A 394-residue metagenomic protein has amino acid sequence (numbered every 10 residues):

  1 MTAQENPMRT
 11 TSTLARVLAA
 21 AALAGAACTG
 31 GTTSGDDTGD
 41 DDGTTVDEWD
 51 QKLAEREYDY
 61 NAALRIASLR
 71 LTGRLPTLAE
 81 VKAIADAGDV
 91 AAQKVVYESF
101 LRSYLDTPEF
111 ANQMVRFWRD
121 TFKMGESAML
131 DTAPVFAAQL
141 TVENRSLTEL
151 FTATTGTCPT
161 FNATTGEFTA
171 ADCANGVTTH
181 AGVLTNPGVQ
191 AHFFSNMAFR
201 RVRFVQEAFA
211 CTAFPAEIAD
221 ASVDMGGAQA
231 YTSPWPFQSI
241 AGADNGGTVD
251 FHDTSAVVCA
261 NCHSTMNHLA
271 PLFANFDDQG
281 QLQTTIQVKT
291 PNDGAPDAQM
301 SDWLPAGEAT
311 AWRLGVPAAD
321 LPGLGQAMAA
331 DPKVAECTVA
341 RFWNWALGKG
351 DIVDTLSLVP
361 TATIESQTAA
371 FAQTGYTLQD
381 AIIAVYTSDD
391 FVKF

Functional and structural regions predicted by a protein language model:
M1, N6, G25-A54: Ser/Thr-rich, Pro/Gly/Ala-heavy low-complexity intrinsically disordered linkers and tails of secreted extracellular
A3-L18: Bacterial N-terminal signal peptides that target proteins for export
V17-A26: Bacterial N-terminal signal peptides
C28, A67-S68, G73, W118 (+3 more regions): Residue-level detector of buried hydrophobic side-chain packing in well-ordered secondary-structure elements
G43-T77, K82-I84: N-terminal module-boundary/linker segments of secreted carbohydrate-active enzymes
R74-Y104: Active-site-surrounding "flap" and adjacent substrate/cofactor-binding loops of secreted or lumenal enzymes, prototyped
V95-L269, A329, K333, D351 (+3 more regions): Extended surface/linker regions that mediate inter-domain or inter-protein docking in multi-component redox
F209-T212, N245-T361, F371-Q379, I383: C-terminal substrate/ligand-recognition segments
